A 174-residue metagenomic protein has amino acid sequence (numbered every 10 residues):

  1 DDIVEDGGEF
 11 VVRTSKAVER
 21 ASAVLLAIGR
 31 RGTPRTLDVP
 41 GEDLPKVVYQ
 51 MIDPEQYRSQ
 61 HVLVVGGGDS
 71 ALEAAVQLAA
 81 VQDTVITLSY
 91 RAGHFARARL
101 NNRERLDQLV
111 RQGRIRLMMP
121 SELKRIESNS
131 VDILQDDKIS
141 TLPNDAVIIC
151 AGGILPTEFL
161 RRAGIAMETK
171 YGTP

Functional and structural regions predicted by a protein language model:
D1-R13, V18-E19, V81-T169: A Rossmann-like FAD-binding core segment of flavoenzymes
G8-F10, A23, P34-V39: Short, conserved acidic/polar surface loops in the N-terminal third of protein domains
S22-A23, I28: Short, well-ordered coil/turn residues that connect adjacent beta-strands
I28-V81, I86, M167-P174: Glycine-rich dinucleotide-binding loop and its adjacent helix/turn
